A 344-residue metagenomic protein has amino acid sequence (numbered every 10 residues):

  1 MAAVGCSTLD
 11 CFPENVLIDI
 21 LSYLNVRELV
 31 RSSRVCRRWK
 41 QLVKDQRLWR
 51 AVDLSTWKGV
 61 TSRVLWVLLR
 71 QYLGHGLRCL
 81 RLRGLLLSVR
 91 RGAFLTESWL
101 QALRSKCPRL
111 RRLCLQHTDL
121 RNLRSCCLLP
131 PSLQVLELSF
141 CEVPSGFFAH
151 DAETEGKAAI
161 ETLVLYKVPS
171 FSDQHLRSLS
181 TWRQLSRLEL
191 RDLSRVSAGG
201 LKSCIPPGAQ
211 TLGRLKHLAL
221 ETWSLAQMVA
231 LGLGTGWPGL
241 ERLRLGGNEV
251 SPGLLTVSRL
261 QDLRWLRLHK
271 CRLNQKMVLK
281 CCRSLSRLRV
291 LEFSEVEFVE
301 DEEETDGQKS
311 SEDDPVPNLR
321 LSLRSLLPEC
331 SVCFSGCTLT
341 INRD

Functional and structural regions predicted by a protein language model:
M1-S105, R109-R111, R121-L128, Q134 (+2 more regions): N-terminal adaptor-interaction module of cullin-RING ubiquitin ligase components
A3, N15, S98-Q101, L110 (+8 more regions): Extended repeat-based scaffold cores in large, non-enzymatic proteins
L9, N25-E28, T118-L123, C127 (+6 more regions): Internal alpha-helical scaffold/solenoid segments in large eukaryotic proteins
R31, R50, H117, G200 (+3 more regions): Short, flexible/disordered secondary-structure transition segments
V52, R78-R83, L113-L115, L136-L138 (+6 more regions): Conserved hydrophobic beta-strand positions in leucine-rich repeat
K58-V64, L86-S98, H117-R124, E142-F148 (+8 more regions): Short, solvent-exposed loop/turn at the beta-strand->alpha-helix junction within individual leucine-rich repeat
R70-Q71, A93-S105, S125-S132, F148-A158 (+6 more regions): A structural signal for leucine-rich repeat
D313-P315, L321-L327, S331-D344: Ankyrin-repeat-protein effector appendages
